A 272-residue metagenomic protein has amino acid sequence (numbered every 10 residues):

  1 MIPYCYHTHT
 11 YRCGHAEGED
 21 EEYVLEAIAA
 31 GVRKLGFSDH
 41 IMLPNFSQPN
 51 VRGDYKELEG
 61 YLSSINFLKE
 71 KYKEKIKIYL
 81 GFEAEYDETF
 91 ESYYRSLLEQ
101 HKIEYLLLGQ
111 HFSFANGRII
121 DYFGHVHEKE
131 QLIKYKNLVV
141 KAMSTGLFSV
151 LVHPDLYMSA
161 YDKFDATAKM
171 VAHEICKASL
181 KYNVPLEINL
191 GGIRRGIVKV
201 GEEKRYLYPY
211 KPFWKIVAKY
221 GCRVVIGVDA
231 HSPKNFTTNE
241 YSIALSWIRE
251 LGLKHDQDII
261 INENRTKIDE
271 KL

Functional and structural regions predicted by a protein language model:
M1-E88, S92-Y93, L98-Q100, D162-M170 (+5 more regions): An N-terminally biased module of ancient metal coordination in phosphate/nucleic-acid-related enzymes
M1-I2, G31-K34, E74-L80, H101-E104 (+4 more regions): Short, well-ordered coil/turn segments that N-cap beta-strands
M1-T10, D20-L25, M158-S159, K163-L272: Charged catalytic cores and adjacent phosphate/nucleic-acid-binding surfaces used for phosphate/nucleic-acid chemistry
E17, L43-P44, L107-R195, L207: Divalent metal-binding pocket/active-site signature
F37, L108, G227: Short beta-strand and adjacent tight-turn residues that come in two discontinuous sequence segments and form the edges
N50-D54, D121-H127, E202-K204: Short glycine-enriched, charge-decorated loop/helix-capping segments at active-site entrances that position
G60-S63, I133, N137, P212: Short, contiguous clusters of charged residues that form electrostatic/catalytic patches at enzyme active sites, used
S96-L97, I120-Y122, E270-L272: Short, surface-exposed amphipathic charged segments that create phosphate/polyanion-binding patches used for binding
